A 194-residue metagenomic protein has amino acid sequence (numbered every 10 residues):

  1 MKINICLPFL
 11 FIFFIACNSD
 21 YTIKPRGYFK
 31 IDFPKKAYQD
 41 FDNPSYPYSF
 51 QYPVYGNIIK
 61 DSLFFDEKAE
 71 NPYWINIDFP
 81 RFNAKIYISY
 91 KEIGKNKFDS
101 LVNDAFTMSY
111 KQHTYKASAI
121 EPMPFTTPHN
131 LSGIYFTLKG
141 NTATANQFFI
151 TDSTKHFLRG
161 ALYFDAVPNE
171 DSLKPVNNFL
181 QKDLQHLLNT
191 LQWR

Functional and structural regions predicted by a protein language model:
M1-I5: Positively charged n-region of N-terminal signal peptides that target proteins for export
F13-A16: C-terminal motif of bacterial Sec signal peptides marking the signal peptidase cleavage site
N18-Y21: Bacterial signal peptide processing site
K24, I31-P34, S62-I150, T154-R159 (+1 more regions): Conserved polar/disulfide-associated segments of primarily extracytoplasmic proteins
A37-I75: Post-signal-peptide N-terminal segment of Sec-exported extracytoplasmic proteins
N57, Y110, N189-W193: Sec-exported extracytoplasmic/periplasmic mature domains
A161-R194: Surface-exposed amphipathic alpha-helical segments
